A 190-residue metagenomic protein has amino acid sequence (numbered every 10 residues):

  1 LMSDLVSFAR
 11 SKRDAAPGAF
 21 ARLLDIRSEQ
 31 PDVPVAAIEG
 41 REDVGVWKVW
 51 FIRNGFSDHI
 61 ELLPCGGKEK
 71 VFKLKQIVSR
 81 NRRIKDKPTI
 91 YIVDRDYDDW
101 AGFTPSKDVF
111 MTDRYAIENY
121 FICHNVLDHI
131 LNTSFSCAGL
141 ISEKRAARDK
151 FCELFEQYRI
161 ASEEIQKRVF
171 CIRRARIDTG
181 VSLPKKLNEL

Functional and structural regions predicted by a protein language model:
L1-L190: Acidic, divalent-metal-binding catalytic cores of TOPRIM and closely related two-metal-ion phosphodiester/pyrophosphate
